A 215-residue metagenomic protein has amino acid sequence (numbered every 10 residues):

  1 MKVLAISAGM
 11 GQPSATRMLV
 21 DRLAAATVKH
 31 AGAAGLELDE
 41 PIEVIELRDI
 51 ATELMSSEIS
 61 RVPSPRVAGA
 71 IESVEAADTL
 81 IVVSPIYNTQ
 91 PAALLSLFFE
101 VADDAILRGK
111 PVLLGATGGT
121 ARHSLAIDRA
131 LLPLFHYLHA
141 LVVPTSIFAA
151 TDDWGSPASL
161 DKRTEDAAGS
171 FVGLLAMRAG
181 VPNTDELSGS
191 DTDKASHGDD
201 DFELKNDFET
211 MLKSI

Functional and structural regions predicted by a protein language model:
M1-S96, E100, D201-I215: N-terminal beta1-alpha1-beta2 submodule of the flavodoxin-like/Rossmannoid cofactor-binding fold
L19-L23, I127, A167: Hydrophobic alpha-helical membrane-association signature
V28-G32, H136, A140, G169-G180: Generic secondary-structure signature for well-ordered alpha-helical cores
E40, G109-K110: Short acidic capping loops at alpha-helix termini that bridge into adjacent secondary structure
S57, V62-V74, T120, A130 (+3 more regions): Functional cleft and adjacent loop/helix regions within the main domain that mediate ligand binding or catalysis
D104-R108: Short, conserved loop/helix-junction motifs that constitute active-site signature segments in enzyme catalytic cores
V112-D166: Short, glycine-/small-residue-rich phosphate/pyrophosphate-handling segment
F148-I215: Glycine-rich phosphate/pyrophosphate-binding loop and the adjoining helix
